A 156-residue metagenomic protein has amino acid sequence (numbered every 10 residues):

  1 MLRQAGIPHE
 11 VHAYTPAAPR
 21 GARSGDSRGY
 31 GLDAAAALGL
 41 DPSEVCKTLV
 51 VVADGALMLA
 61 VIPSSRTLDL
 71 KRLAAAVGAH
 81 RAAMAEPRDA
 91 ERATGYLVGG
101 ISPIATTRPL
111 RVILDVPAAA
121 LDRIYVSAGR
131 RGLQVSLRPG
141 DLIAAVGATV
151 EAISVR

Functional and structural regions predicted by a protein language model:
M1-R156: Extended, low-hydrophobicity, polar/charged segments
